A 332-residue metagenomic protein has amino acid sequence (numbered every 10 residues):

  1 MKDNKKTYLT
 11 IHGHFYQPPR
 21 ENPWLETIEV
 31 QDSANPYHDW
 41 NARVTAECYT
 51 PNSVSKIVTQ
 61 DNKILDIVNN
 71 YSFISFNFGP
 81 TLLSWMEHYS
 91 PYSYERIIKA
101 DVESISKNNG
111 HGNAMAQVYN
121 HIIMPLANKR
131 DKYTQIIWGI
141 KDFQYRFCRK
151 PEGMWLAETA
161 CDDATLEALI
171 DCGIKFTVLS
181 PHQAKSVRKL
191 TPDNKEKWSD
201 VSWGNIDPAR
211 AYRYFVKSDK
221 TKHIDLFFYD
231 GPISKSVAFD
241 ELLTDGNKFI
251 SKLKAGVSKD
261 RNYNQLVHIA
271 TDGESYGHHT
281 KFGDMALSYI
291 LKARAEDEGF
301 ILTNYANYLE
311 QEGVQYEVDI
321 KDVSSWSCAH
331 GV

Functional and structural regions predicted by a protein language model:
K2-T59, N69, P80-T81, K195-S234 (+1 more regions): Active-site and substrate-binding clefts of carbohydrate-active enzymes
Y8-G13, P18-K129, T134-Q135, E152-L156 (+1 more regions): Short, well-structured secondary-structure segments
R20-W24, M86-Y89, L126-N128, A157-I170 (+4 more regions): A short acidic (Asp/Glu
Q60-K63, Q135, G139-F143, C161 (+2 more regions): Alpha-helical packing segments of well-folded alpha/beta enzyme cores
E95-N113, I137, R149, I170-S218 (+2 more regions): Acidic, His- and aromatic-enriched active-site or binding-groove loops in soluble protein domains that engage sugars
N108-I123, R146-A157, V178-S186, I224-I233 (+2 more regions): Core alpha/beta catalytic barrel or barrel-like domain that forms the active/cofactor pocket in diverse metabolic
K132-L156, K217-D219, K254-A270: CE4/NodB-like, metal-dependent polysaccharide N-deacetylase domain that modifies extracellular/periplasmic N-acetylated
T134, W138-Y145, A164-D171, M285-Y289 (+1 more regions): Alpha-helical scaffolding segments of alpha/beta enzyme cores, especially the outer helices of TIM-barrel or partial
